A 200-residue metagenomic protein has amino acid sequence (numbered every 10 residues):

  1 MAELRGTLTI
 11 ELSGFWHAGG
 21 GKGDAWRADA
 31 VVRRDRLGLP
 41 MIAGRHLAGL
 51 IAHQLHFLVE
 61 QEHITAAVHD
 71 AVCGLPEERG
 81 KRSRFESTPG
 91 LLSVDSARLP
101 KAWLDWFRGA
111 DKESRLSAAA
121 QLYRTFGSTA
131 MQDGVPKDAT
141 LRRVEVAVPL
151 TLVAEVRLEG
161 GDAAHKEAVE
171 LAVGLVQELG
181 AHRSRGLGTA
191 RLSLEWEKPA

Functional and structural regions predicted by a protein language model:
M1-L122, K137-A200: RNA-binding basic/glycine-rich loop and surface signature characteristic of RAMP-family CRISPR effectors
D133-G134: Flexible, solvent-exposed coil segments and beta strand-coil junctions, predominantly the extracellular/periplasmic
